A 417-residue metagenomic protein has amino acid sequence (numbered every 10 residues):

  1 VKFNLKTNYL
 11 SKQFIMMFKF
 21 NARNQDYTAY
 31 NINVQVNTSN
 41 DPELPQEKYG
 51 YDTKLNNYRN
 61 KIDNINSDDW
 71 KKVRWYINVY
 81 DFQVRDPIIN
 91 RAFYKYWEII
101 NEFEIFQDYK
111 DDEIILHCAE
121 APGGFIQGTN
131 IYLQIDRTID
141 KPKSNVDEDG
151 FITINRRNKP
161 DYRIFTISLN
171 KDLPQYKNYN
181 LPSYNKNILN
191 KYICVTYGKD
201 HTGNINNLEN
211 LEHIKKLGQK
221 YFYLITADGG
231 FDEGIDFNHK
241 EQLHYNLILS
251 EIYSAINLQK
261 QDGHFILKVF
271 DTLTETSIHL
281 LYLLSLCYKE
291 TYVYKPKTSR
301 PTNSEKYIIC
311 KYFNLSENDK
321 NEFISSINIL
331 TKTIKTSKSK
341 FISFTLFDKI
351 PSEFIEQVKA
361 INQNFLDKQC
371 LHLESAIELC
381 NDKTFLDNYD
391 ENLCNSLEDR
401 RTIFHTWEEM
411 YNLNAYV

Functional and structural regions predicted by a protein language model:
V1-L217, S339-V417: Intrinsically disordered, low-complexity glycine/charged-rich regulatory or linker segments that flank or connect
Y76-Y80, A227-K240: Gly-rich Lys/Arg/Thr-decorated short loops/hinges at beta-loop-alpha junctions or inter-strand turns that position
W97, I126, N130, L249-I256 (+6 more regions): Amphipathic alpha-helical interaction motifs in eukaryotic regulatory proteins
L116-P122, K216-I235: Conserved proline-anchored active-site loop of SAM-dependent methyltransferases that bridges a beta-strand
E120-F125, L169-D172, G230-D232, D271-T272 (+2 more regions): Conserved beta-strand elements of beta-rich interaction domains across eukaryotes, especially beta-propellers
G124-I131, Q175-Y179, D236-N238, E275-L281 (+1 more regions): A short acidic (Asp/Glu
N238-V293: Conserved Class I SAM-dependent methyltransferase catalytic core
H279-K338: Class I S-adenosyl-L-methionine
